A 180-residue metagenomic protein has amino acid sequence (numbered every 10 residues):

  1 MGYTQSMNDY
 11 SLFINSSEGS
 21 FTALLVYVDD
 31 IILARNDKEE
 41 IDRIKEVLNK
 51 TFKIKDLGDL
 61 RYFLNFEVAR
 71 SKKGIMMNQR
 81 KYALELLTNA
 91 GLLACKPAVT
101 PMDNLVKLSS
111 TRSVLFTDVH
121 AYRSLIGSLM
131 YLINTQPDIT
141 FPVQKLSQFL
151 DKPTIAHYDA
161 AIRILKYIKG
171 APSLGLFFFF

Functional and structural regions predicted by a protein language model:
M1-F180: Long, low-complexity, charge-biased intrinsically disordered regions
